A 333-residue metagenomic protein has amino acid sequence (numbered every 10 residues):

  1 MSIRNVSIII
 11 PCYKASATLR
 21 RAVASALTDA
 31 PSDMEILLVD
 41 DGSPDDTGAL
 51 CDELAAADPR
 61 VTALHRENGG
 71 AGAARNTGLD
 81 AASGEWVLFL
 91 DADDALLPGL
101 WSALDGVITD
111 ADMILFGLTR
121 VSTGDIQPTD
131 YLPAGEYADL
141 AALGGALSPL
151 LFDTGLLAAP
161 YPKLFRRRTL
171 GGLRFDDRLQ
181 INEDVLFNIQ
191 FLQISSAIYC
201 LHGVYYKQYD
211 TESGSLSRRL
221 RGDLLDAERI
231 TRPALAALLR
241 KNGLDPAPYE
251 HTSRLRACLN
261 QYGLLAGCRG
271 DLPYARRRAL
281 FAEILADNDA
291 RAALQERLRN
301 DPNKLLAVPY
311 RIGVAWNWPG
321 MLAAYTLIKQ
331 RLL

Functional and structural regions predicted by a protein language model:
M1-S25: N-proximal low-complexity "stem/linker" segments adjacent to membrane-targeting elements
T18-R20, D45-L54, A95, G99: Acidic helix N-cap motif at the loop->helix transition within catalytic regions of sugar-transfer enzymes
A24-D33: Short, acidic, metal-binding catalytic loop of nucleotide-sugar glycosyltransferases
D40-L50, E67-N68: A conserved acidic beta->alpha catalytic loop
R66-A82: Glycine-rich, basic loop-to-helix element that forms the pyrophosphate-binding segment of sugar-nucleotide handling
A71, A92-H202, Y206-L224: Donor-binding/catalytic cores of nucleotide-activated saccharide and glycerol-phosphate transferases/polymerases
V87: Short aromatic/hydrophobic "clamp" motif used to bind/position activated sugar donors
G267-L333: Membrane-interface aromatic/basic loop that binds lipid-linked glycans or pyrophosphate carriers, typified by
